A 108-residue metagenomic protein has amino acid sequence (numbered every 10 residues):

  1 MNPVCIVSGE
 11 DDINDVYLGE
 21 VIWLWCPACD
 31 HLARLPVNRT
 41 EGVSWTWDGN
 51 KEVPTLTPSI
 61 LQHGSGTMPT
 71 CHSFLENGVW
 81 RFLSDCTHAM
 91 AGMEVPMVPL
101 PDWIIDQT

Functional and structural regions predicted by a protein language model:
M1-W25, H31-T108: A short Gly-Trp-Pro
